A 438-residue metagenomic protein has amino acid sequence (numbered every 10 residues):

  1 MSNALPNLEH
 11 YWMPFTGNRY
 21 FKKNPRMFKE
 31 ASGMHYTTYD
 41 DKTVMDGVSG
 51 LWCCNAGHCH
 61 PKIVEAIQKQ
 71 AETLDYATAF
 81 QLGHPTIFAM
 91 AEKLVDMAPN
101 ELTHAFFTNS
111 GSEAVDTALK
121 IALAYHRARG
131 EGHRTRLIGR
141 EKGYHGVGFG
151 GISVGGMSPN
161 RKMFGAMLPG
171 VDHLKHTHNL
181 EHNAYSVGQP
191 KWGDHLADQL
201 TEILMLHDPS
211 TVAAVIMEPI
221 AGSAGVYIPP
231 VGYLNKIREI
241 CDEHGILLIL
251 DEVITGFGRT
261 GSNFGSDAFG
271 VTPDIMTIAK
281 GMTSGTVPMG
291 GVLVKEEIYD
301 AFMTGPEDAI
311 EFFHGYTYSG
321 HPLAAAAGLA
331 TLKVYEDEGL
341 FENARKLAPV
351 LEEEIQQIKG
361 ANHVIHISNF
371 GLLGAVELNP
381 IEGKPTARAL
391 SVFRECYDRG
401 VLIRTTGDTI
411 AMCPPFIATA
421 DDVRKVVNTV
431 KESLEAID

Functional and structural regions predicted by a protein language model:
M1-D438: Conserved N-terminal phosphate-binding loop of PLP-dependent enzymes in the Aspartate aminotransferase
